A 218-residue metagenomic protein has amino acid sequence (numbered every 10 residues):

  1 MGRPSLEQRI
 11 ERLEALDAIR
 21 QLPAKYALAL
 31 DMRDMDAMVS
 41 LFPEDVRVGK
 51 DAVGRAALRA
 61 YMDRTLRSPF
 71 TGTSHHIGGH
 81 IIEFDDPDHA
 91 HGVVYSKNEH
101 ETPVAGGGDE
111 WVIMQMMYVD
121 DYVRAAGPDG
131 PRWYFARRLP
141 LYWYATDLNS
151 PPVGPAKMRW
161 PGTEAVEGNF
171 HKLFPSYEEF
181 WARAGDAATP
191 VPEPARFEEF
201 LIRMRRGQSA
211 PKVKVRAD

Functional and structural regions predicted by a protein language model:
M1-L28, M32, S40-L41: Short, low-complexity N-terminal intrinsically disordered segments enriched in polar/charged residues
L30, F42, S96-N98, L139-Y142: Short beta-strand segments enriched in hydrophobic/aromatic residues within well-folded beta-rich domains
M35-E101: A solvent-exposed, acidic/Ser-Thr-rich amphipathic alpha-helical stretch
F70, E99-E110, Y144-D147: Short, cysteine-centered beta-strand-loop-beta hairpins and adjacent loop/turn segments enriched in charged/polar
H75-I77, V112-V119: Short, surface-exposed coil-to-beta transition loops
H91, Q115-K157, G162-A165: Short beta-strand edge/turn micro-motifs at domain boundaries
G154-D218: A hydrophobic membrane-anchoring alpha-helix module
